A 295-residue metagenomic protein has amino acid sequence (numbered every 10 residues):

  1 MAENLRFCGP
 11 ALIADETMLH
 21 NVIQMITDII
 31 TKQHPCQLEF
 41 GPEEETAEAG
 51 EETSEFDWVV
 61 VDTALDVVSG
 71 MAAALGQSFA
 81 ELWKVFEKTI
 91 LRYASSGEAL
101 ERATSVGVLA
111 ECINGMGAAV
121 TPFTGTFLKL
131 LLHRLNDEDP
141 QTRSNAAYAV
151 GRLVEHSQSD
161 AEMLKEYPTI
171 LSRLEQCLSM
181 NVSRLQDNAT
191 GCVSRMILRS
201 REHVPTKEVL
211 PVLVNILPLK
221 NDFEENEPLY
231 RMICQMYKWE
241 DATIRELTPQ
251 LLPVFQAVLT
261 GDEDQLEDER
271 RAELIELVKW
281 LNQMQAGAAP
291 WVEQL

Functional and structural regions predicted by a protein language model:
M1-L295: Karyopherin-beta/Importin-beta family HEAT-repeat alpha-solenoid scaffold
